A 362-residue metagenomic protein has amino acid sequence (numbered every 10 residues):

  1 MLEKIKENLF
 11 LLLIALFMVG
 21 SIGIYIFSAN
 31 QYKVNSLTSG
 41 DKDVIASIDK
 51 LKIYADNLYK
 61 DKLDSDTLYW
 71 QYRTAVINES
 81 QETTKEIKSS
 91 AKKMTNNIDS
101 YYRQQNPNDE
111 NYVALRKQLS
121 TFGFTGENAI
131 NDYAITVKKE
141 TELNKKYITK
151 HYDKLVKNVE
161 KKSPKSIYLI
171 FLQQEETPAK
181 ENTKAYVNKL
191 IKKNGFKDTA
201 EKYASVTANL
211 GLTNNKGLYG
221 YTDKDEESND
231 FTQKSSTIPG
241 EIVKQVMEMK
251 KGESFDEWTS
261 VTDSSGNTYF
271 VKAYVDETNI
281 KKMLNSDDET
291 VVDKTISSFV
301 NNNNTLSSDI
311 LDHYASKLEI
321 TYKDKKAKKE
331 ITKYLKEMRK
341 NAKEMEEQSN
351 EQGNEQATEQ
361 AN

Functional and structural regions predicted by a protein language model:
M1-Y69, K317, T321-N362: Short, low-structural-confidence N-terminal segments
Q31-D132: N-terminal targeting/tethering segments
S39, K138-I170, P178-A185: Acidic/polar surface patches and capping/hinge elements
G40-D43, I48, S163-L169, G266 (+2 more regions): Extracytoplasmic
K60-A75, K85-K93, D109, N128-K138 (+6 more regions): Soluble non-cytosolic domains of exported or imported proteins
W70, T74-E79, K92, N96 (+14 more regions): Solvent-exposed, polar/charged alpha-helical surfaces in well-ordered, non-transmembrane soluble domains, broadly
Y186-K244: Peptidyl-prolyl cis-trans isomerase
T259-T262, Y269-D293: C-terminal soluble interaction/assembly domains
